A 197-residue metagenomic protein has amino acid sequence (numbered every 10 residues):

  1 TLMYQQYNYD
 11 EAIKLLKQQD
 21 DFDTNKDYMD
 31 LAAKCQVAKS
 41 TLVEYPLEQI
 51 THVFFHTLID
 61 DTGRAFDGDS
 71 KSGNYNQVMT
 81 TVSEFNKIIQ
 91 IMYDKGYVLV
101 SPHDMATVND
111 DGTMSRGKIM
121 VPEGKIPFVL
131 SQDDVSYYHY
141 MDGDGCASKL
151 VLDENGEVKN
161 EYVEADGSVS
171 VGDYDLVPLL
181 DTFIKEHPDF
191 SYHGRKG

Functional and structural regions predicted by a protein language model:
Y4-Q5: Hydrophobic/aromatic side-chain positions at a characteristic register within alpha-helices of tetratricopeptide repeats
A12, Q18-D20: Alpha-helical solenoid scaffolds that mediate protein-protein interactions, centered on TPR/SEL1-like repeats but also
N25-L42: TPR/TPR-like alpha-solenoid helical repeat scaffolds
T41-V43, K118-I119: Short, flexible, glycine/charge-rich loop motifs used to bind or transfer phosphoryl groups or to couple energy/partner
Y45-L47: Phosphate-facing sequence motifs and polybasic nucleic-acid/acidic-lipid-binding regions
Q49-R64, G68-G197: Active-site beta->alpha N-cap acidic-glycine motif
